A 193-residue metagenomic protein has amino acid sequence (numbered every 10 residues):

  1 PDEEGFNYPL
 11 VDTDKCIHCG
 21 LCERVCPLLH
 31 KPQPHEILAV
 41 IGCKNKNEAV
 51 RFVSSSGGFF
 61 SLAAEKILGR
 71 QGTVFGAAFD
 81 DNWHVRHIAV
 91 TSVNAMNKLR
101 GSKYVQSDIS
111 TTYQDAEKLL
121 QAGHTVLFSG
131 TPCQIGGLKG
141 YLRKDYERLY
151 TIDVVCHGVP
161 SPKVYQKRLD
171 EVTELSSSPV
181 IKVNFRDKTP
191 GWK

Functional and structural regions predicted by a protein language model:
P1, L10-L29, G58, C133: Cysteine-centered iron-sulfur cluster-binding motifs in ferredoxin-type domains/subunits of redox enzymes
G5: Conserved "HGTGT" condensation-loop signature of ketosynthase/thiolase-family condensing enzymes that catalyze
Y8-L10, L127: Short aromatic/hydrophobic contact patches that present stacked aromatics for nucleic-acid/ligand binding
P27, Q33-K193: Iron-sulfur-associated redox domains of electron-transfer enzymes in respiratory and anaerobic energy metabolism
